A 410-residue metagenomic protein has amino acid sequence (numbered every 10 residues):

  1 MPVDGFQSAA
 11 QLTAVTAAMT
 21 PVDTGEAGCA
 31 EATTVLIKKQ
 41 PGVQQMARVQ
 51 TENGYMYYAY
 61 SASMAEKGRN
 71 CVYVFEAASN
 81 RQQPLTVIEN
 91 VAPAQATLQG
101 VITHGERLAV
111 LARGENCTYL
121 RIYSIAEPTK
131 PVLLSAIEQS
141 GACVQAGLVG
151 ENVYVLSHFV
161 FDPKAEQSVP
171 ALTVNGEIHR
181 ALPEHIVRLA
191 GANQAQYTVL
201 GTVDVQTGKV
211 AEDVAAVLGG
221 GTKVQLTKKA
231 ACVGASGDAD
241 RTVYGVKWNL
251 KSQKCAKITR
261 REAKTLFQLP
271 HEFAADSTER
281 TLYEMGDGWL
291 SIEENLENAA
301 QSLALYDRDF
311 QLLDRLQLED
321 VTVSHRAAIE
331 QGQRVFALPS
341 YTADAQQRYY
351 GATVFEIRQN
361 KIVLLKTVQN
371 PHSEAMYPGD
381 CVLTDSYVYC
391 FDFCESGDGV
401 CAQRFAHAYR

Functional and structural regions predicted by a protein language model:
M1-R410: Beta-sheet-rich non-transmembrane sensory/scaffold domains
